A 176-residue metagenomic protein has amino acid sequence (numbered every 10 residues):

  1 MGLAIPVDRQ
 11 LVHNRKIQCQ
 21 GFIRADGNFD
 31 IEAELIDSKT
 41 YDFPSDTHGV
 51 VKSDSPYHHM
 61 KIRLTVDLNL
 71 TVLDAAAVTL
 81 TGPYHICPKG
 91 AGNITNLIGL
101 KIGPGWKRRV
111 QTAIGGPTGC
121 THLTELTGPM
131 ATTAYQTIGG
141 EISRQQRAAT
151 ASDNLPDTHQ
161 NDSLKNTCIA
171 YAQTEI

Functional and structural regions predicted by a protein language model:
M1-L3, V7-V12, K16-I17, G21-R24: N-terminal, Lys/Arg-enriched amphipathic/low-complexity engagement segments that precede the first folded domain
N14, G21-I23, L35-I176: Active-site- and interface-proximal helix/loop "cap" or "latch" segments in soluble metabolic and energy-transducing
G27-L35: A short hydrophobic beta-strand element
